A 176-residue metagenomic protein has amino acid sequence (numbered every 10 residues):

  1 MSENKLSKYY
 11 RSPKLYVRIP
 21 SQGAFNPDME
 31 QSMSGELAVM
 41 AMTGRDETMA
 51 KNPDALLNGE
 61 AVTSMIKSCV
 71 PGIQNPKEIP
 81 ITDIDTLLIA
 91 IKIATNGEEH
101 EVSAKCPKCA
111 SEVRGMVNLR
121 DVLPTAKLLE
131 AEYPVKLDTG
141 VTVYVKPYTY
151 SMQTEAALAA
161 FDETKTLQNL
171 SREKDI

Functional and structural regions predicted by a protein language model:
M1-I176: Short, surface-exposed, charged amphipathic helix/loop patches that serve as local interaction elements
